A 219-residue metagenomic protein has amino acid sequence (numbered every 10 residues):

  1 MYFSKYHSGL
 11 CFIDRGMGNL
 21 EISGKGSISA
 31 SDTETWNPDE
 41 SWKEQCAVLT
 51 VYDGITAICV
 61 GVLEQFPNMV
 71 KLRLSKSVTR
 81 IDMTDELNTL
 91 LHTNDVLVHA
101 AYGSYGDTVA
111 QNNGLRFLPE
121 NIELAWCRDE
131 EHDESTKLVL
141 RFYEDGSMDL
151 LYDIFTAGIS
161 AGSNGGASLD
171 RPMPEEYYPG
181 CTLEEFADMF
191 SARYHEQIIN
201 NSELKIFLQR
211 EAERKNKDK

Functional and structural regions predicted by a protein language model:
M1, R116-W126, E130: Low-complexity, Pro/Thr/Ser/Gly/Ala-rich linker/spacer regions in secreted, extracellular modular proteins
M1-W42: N-terminal segments that cap or nucleate solenoid repeat domains
G16-S27, K43-A57, F66-R80, H92-S104 (+2 more regions): Structural signature of tandem-repeat unit edges
T33-K43, I58-V70, R80-T93, V109-A110 (+1 more regions): Core hydrophobic positions of leucine-rich repeats
S41, T84, S147, G180-T182 (+1 more regions): Intrinsically disordered, low-complexity coil/linker segments enriched for acidic/polar and small residues
P119, E196-E211, K215: Short, mixed-charge low-complexity intrinsically disordered segments
L124-F142, S147: Short N-terminal "domain-start" leader segments that mark the transition from disordered tails or signal peptides into
Y143-H195: Acidic, low-complexity, intrinsically disordered interaction modules
